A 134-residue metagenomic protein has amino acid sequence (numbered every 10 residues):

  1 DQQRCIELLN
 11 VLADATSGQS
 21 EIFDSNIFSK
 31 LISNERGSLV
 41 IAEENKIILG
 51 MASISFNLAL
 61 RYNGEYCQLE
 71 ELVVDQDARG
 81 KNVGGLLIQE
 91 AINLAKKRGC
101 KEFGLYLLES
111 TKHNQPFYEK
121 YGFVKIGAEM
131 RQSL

Functional and structural regions predicted by a protein language model:
Q3, E7-G64, E70, S133: Acetyl-CoA-dependent GNAT
L8-L12, L94, F117, Y121: Alpha-helical interaction/dimerization surfaces of two-component signaling modules
N57, D75, L108: Residue-level recognition of the GNAT/N-acetyltransferase active site
G64-Q76, A128: Conserved acetyl-CoA binding element of GNAT-fold acetyltransferases
E71-V74, G80-N93, K120: Conserved acetyl-CoA-binding loop-helix of GNAT-fold acetyltransferases
I88, A95-L107: Conserved GNAT acetyl-CoA-binding A-motif
C100, Y118-A128: Conserved acetyl-CoA-binding loop of GNAT-fold acetyltransferases
G104-N114, R131-L134: Conserved beta-strand-loop-alpha-helix junction that forms the acyl-donor binding cleft
